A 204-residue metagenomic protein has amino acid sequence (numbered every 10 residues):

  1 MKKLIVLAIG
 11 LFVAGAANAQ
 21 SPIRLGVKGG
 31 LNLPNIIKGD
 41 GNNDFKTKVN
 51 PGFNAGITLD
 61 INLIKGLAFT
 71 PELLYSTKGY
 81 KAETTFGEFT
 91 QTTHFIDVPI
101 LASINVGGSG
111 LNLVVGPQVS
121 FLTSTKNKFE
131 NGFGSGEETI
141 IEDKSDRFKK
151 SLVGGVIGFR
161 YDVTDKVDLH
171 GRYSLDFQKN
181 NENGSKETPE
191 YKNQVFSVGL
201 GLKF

Functional and structural regions predicted by a protein language model:
Q20, I64, G107-S109, T164-K166: Outer-membrane beta-barrel channels and translocator barrels
Q20-G56, G110-V115, N131-F133, G201-K203: Short glycine/proline- and aromatic-enriched beta-strand/turn motifs that initiate or cap beta-hairpins
L25, F53-I57, I96-I100, V153-I157 (+2 more regions): Hydrophobic, lipid-facing positions within transmembrane beta-strands of outer-membrane proteins
L31-N35, Y75-G79, V106-G108, V119-T123 (+2 more regions): Transmembrane beta-strands of outer-membrane beta-barrel pores
N32, Y161, D165, K192-F204: Outer-membrane beta-barrel "beta-signal"
I36-T47, T77-H94, T123-K150, K179-Y191: Flexible, solvent-exposed loop segments that connect beta-strands
T58-D60, L101-N105, G158-D162, H170 (+1 more regions): Transmembrane beta-barrel domains of outer membrane proteins
L67-F69, G110-L111, K166-G171: Repeated loop/turn-to-beta-strand initiation elements of outer-membrane beta-barrel proteins
